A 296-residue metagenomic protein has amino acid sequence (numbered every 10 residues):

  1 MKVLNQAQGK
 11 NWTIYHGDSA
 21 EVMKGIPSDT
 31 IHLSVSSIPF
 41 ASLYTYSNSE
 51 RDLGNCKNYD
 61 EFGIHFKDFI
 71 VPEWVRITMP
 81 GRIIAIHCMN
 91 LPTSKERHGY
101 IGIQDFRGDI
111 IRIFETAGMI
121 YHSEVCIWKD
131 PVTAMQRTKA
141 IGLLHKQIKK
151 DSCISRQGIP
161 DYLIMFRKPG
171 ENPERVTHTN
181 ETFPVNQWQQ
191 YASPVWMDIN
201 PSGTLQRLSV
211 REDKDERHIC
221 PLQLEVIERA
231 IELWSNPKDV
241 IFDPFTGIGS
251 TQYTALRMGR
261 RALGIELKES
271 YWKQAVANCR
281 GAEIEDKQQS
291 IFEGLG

Functional and structural regions predicted by a protein language model:
M1-G9, V276-I291: Short, conserved SAM-binding/catalytic segment of Class I S-adenosyl-L-methionine-dependent methyltransferases
K2-Q274: Core catalytic lobe of class I
E293-G296: C-terminal secondary-structure termini that scaffold catalytic or DNA-interacting sites
